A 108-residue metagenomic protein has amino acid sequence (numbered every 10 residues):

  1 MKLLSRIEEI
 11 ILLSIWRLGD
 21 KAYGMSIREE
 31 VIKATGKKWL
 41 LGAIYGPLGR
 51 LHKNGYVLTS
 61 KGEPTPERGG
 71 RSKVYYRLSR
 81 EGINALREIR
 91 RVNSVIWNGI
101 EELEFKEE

Functional and structural regions predicted by a protein language model:
K2-A43: N-terminal helix-turn-helix DNA-binding core of bacterial DNA-binding proteins
E29, H52-K53: Alpha-helical residues within the helix-turn-helix
V31, T35, K61-E63, R80: Short, well-ordered turn and helix-capping elements at secondary-structure junctions
I44-G46, R50-L51: Basic amphipathic alpha-helical segments that dock to polyanions
N54-G69: Beta-hairpin "wing" of winged helix-turn-helix
S72: Exposed loop/turn and edge beta-strand positions of beta-sandwich/beta-sheet ligand-binding modules
E81-E108: Amphipathic alpha-helical dimerization/coiled-coil segments that flank or bridge DNA-binding/regulatory modules
